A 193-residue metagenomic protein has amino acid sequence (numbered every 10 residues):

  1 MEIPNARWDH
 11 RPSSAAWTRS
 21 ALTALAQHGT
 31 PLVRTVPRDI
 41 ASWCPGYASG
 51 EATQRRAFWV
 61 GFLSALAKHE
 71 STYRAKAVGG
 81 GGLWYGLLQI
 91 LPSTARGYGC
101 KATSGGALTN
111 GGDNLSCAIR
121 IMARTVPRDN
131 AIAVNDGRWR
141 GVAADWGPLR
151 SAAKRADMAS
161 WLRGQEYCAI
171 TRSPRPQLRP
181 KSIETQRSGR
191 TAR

Functional and structural regions predicted by a protein language model:
M1-A41, C100-R193: Non-catalytic cell-wall polysaccharide-engagement segments
W8, T53-A57, G82, T109: Short, solvent-exposed segments of well-ordered alpha helices
A16, F58-G61, G82-Y85, D113: Short, well-structured alpha-helical interface segments that form or flank functional binding sites
D39-A48, Q54-R74, A118: Short, functionally critical alpha-helical segments immediately adjacent to catalytic or ligand/cofactor-binding
G61, Q89-S93, C117: Generic alpha-helical secondary structure signal
K68-Y73, S93-G97, I121-R124: Amphipathic alpha-helical interaction surfaces
K76-G81: Short, solvent-exposed loop/turn and secondary-structure capping segments
G82-K101: Substrate-binding/active-site groove segments that recognize and process beta-1,4-linked N-acetyl-hexosamine
